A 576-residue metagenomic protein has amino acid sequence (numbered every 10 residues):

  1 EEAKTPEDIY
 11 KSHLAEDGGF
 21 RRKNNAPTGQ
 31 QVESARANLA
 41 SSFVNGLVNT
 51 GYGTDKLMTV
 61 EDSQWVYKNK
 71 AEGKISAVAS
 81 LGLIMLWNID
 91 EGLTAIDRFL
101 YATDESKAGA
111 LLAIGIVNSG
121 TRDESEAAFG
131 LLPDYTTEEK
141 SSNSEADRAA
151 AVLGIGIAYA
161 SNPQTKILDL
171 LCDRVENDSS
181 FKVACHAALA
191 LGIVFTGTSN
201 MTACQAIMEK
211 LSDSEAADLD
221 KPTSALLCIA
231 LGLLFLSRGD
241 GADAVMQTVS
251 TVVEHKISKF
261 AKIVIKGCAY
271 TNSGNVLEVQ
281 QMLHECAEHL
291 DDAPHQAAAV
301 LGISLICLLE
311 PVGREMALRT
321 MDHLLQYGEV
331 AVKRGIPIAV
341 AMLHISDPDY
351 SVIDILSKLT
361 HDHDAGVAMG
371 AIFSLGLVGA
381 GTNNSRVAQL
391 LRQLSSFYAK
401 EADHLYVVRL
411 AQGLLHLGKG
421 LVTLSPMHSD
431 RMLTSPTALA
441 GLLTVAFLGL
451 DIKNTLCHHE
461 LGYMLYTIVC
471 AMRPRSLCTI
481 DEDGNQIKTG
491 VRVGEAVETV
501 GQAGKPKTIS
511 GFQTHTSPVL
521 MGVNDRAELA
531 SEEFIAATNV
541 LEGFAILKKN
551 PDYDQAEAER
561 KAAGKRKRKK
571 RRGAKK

Functional and structural regions predicted by a protein language model:
E1-S106, V117, T121-S141, S161-K576: Long internal repeat-built scaffold domains in very large eukaryotic proteins
I155: Substrate/cofactor-recognition hotspot
